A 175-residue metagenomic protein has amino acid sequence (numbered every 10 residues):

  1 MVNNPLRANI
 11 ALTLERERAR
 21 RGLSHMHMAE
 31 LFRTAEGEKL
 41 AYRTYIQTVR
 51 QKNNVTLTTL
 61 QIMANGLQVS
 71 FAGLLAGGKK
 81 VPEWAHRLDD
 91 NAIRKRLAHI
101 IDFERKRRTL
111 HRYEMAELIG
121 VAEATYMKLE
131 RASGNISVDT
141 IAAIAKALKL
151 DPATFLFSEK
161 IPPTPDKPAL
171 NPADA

Functional and structural regions predicted by a protein language model:
M1-L23, P82-R107: A short, Lys/Arg-rich alpha-helix, primarily the initiator
L14, M28-A29, Y42-T48, L74 (+4 more regions): Conserved hydrophobic/aromatic packing and binding residues within compact polymer-binding modules
A19, E30, N65, K106 (+2 more regions): Alpha-helical residues within the helix-turn-helix
R33-V55, G120-N135: Recognition helix of helix-turn-helix/homeodomain-like DNA-binding domains that insert into the DNA major groove
Q51-N65, S133-A145: Short, basic-rich loop-to-helix N-cap that marks the start of a DNA-contacting helix
L75-R96, F103-E104, K146, L156-A175: Short, charged recognition helix plus adjacent turn of helix-turn-helix-like nucleic-acid-binding domains
